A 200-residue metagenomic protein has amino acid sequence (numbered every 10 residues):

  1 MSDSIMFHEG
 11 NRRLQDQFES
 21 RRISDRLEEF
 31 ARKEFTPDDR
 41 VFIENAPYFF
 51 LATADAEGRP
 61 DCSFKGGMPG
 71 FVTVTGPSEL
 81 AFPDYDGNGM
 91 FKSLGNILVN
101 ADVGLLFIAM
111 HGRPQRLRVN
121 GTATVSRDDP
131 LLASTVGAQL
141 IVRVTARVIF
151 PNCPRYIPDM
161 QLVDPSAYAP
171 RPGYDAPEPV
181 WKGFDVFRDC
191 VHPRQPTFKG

Functional and structural regions predicted by a protein language model:
M1-G200: Binding-site signature for planar aromatic cofactors or substrates
